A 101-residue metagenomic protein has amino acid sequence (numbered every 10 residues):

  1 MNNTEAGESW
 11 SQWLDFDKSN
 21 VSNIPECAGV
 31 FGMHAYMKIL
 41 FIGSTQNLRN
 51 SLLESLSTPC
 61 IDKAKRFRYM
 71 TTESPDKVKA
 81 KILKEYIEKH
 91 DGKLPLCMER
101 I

Functional and structural regions predicted by a protein language model:
M1-N50, E54, E73-K84, I101: GIY-YIG nuclease catalytic motif and its immediate N-terminal context
F31-G32, K65-Y69: Short hydrophobic/aromatic-rich beta-strand motifs
S51-L52, C60-K63: A short, well-structured alpha-helical segment
A64-F67, P75-A80, D91-L94, I101: Acidic, glycine-enriched active-site microenvironments
Y86, H90: Short, flexible loop/hinge motifs at secondary-structure junctions
